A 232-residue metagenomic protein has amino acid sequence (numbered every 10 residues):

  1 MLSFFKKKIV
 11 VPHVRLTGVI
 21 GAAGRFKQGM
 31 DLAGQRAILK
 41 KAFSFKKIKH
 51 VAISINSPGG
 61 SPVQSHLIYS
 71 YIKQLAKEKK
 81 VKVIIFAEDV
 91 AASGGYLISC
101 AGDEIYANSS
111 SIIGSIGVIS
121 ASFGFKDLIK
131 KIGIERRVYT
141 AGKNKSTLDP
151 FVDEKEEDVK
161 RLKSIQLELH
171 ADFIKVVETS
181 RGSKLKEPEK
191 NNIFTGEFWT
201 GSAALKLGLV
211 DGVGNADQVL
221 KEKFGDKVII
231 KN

Functional and structural regions predicted by a protein language model:
M1-N108, I119-N232: N-terminal organellar transit peptides
I112: Short glycine/proline-centered loop/turn elements that form peptide/ligand docking sites
